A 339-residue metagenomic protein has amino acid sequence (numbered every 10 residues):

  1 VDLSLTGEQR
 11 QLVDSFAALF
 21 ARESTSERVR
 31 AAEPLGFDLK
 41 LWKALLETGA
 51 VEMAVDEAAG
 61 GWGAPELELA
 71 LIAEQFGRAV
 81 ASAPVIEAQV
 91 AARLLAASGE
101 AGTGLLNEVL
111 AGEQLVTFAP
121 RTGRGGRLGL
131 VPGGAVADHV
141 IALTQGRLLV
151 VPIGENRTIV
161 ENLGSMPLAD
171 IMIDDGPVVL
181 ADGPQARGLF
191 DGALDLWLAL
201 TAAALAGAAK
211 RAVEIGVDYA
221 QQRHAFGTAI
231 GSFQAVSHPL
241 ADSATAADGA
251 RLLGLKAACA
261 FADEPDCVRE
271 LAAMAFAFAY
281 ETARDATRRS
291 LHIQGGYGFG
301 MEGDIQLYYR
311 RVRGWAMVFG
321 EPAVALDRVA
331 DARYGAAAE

Functional and structural regions predicted by a protein language model:
V1-A79, G112, G183, G192-E339: Alpha-helical interface subdomain recognition
L71, Q75, V90-A97: Generic beta-strand or strand-like secondary-structure segments
V80-I86, R93, E100-E214, D218: FAD-binding core of flavoproteins
